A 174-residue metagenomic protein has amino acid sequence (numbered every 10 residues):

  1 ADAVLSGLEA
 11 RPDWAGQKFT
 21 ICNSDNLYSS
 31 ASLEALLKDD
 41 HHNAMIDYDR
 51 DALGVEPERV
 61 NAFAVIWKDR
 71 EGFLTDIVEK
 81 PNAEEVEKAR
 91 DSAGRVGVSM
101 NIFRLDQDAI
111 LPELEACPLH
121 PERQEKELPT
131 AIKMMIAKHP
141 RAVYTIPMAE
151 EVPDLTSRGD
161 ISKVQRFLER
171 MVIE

Functional and structural regions predicted by a protein language model:
A1-K18: Short phosphate-binding loop-to-helix
P12-D13, L37, A137: Residue-level signal for alpha-helix termini/capping positions
A15-K18, H41-H42, R141: Short coil/turn segments at beta-strand junctions that form active-site/ligand-binding loops
C22-S24: Active-site acidic Asp-centered loop
S29-P112: Conserved core of the sugar-phosphate nucleotidyltransferase
I77, N82, V86-E174: Conserved alpha/beta core of the MobA/IspD/sugar-nucleotide pyrophosphorylase nucleotidyltransferase superfamily
